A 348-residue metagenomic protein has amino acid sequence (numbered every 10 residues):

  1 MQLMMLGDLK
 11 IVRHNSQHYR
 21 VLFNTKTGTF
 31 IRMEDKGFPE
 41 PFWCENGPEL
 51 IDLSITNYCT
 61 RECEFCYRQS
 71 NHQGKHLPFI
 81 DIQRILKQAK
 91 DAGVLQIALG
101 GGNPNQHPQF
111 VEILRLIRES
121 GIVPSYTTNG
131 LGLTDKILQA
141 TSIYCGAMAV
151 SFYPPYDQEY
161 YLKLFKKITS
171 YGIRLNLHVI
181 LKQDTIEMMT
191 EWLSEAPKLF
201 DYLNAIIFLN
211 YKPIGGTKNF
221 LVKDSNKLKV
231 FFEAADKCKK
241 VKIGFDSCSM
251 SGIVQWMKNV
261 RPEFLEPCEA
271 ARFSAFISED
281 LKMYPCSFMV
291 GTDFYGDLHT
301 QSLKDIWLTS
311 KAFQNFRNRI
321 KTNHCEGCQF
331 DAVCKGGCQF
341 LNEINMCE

Functional and structural regions predicted by a protein language model:
M1-Q73, K87-K90, P262, R272 (+1 more regions): N-terminal pre-core extensions flanking Radical SAM catalytic domains
T25, I277-D280: Short, acidic, Ser/Thr-enriched surface-loop or helix-capping motifs
C59, C63-C66, C268, C286 (+3 more regions): Short cysteine clusters
E62, G101, E279-D280: Residue-level recognition of short loop/turn positions
R68-L77, V290-Y295, D331-E348: Iron-sulfur (Fe-S) cluster-binding segments and ferredoxin-like electron-carrier domains, especially [2Fe-2S]
F79-G101, Q106-P213: Radical SAM/AdoMet-radical enzyme domain recognition
D224-N259, K282-K335: C-terminal accessory region of radical SAM enzymes
M257-C268: Short, basic/aromatic recognition patches
